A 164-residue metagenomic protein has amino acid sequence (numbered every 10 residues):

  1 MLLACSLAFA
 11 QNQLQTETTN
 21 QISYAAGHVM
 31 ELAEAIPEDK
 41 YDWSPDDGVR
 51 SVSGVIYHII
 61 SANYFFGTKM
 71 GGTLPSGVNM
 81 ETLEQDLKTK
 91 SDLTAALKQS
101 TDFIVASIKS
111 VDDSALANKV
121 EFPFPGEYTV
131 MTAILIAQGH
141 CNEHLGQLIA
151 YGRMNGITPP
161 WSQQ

Functional and structural regions predicted by a protein language model:
M1-Q13: Bacterial Sec-dependent N-terminal signal peptides
T19-S23, G27-M30, E38-E81, E121-Q164: Short, contiguous alpha-helical
H28-E31, A35, Q99, F103-S110 (+1 more regions): Solvent-exposed, charged/polar functional surfaces in cytosolic regulatory/catalytic domains
P37, D112, L116, I157: Glycine-rich, flexible loop/turn motifs
Q85-E121, T129-C141: Acidic/histidine-rich alpha-helical segments that form the ligand environment of transition-metal centers
